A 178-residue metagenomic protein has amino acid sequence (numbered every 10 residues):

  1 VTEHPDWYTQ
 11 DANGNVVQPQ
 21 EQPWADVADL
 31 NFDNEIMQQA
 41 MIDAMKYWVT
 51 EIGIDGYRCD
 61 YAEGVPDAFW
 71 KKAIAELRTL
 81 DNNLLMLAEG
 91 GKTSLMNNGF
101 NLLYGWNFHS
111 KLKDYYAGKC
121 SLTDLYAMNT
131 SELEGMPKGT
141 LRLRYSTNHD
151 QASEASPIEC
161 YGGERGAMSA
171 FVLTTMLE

Functional and structural regions predicted by a protein language model:
V1-I52, K72-T79: Substrate-binding/active-site clefts of carbohydrate-active enzymes
Q20-Q22, Q39, E134-P137, R165: Short hydrophobic/aromatic segments of transmembrane alpha-helices and their interfaces
A25-D26, G53, Q151-S156: Flexible glycine/proline-enriched surface loops and loop-helix/loop-strand junctions
N31-F32, D60-Y61, P157-I158: Short, contiguous strand/loop micro-motifs
D33, E89, S146-N148, L177: Structured loops at beta-to-helix junctions and adjacent beta-edge loops in soluble globular domains
E35, E154-F171: Aromatic-anchored helix/helix-loop segment that forms the rim or "lid" of small-molecule/cofactor binding pockets
A44-K46, T50-R142, G163-E164, V172-M176: Active-site-proximal helices and loops of the catalytic beta/alpha 8
M136-G162: Active-site clefts of carbohydrate-active enzymes
